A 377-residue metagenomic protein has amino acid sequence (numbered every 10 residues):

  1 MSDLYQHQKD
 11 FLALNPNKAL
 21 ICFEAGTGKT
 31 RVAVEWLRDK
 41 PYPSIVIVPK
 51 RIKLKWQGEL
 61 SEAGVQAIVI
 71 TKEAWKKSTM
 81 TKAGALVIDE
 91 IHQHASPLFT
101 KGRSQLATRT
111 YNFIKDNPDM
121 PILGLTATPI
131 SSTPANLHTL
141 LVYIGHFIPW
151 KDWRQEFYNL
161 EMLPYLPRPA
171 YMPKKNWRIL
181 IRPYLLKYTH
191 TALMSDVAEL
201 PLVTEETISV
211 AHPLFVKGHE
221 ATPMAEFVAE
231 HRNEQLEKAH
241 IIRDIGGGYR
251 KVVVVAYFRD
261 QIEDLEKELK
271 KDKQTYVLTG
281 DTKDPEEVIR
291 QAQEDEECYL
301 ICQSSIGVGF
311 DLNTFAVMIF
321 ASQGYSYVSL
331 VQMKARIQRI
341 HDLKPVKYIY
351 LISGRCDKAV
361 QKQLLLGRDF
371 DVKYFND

Functional and structural regions predicted by a protein language model:
M1-L20: Conserved pre-motif I regulatory segment
N17-E35: Walker A/P-loop
T30-E35, P41-L60, S131-N136, Y257-D260: Conserved Walker A/P-loop ATP-binding site and its immediately adjacent core in helicase/helicase-like ATPase domains
V65-K77, A292-V308: Conserved two-lobed SF2 helicase motor
A85, Q105-T191: Conserved P-loop NTPase motor "coupling/switch" region that bridges the ATPase
S195-Q274, G280: Conserved helicase/translocase motor-coupling segment
V255, D264, K273-S304: Conserved helicase ATPase core of P-loop NTP-dependent helicases/translocases
Y325-K334, Q338-D377: A conserved SF2-helicase RecA2
